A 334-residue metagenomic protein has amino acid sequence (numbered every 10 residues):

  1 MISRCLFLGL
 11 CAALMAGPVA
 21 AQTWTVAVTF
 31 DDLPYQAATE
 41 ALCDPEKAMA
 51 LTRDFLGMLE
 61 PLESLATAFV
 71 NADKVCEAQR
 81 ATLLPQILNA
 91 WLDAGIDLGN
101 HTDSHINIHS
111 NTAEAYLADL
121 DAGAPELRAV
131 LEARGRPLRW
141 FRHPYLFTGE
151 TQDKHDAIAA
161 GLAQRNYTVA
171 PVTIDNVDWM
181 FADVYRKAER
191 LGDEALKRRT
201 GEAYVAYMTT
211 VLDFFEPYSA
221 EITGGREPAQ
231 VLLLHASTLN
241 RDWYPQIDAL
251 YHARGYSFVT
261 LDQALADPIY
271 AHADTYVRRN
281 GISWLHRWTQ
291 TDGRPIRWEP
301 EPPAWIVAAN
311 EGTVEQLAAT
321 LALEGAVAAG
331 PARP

Functional and structural regions predicted by a protein language model:
M1-S3: N-terminal secretory signal peptides that target proteins for export/translocation
C5-G17: Bacterial N-terminal signal peptides
Q22-Y145, L232, L250: Active-site beta->alpha N-cap acidic-glycine motif
E60, P171, I222-R226, L234-P334: C-terminal domain-boundary segment and adjacent tail
S64-T67, T102-I108, R134-L138, D175-M180 (+2 more regions): Low-complexity, flexible helical/coil segments
T67-N71, N107-T112, R139-F147, A182-Y185 (+2 more regions): Noncatalytic linker/hinge segments flanking ATPase motor cores
C76-L83, S104-S257, Q263: Catalytic domains of cell-wall/extracellular-matrix polysaccharide-remodeling enzymes, centered on de-N-acetylation
I87-L88, D119, E189-L191, T275-N280 (+1 more regions): Short alpha-helix boundary/capping motifs
